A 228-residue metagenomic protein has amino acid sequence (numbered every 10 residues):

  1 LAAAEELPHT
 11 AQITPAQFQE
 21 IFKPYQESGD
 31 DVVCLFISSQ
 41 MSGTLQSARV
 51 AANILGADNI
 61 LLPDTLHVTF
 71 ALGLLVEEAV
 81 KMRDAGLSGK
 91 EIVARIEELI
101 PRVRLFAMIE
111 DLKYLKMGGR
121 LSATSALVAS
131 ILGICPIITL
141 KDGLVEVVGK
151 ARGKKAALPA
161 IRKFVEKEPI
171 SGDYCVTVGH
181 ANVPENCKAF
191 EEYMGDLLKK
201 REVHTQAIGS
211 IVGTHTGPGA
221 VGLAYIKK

Functional and structural regions predicted by a protein language model:
L1-T14: N-terminal glycine-rich anion-binding loop in soluble enzyme alpha/beta folds
A4, D30, Q40, T44-L61 (+1 more regions): Mixed-charge interfacial surface used for oligomerization/domain docking and macromolecular partner engagement
I13-A16, F70: Residues at secondary-structure transition points
P15-P24, S47-V50: Short, charged beta->alpha transition segments
E27: Active-site substrate-recognition loop segments, prototypically the cytochrome P450 B′-helix/B-C loop
